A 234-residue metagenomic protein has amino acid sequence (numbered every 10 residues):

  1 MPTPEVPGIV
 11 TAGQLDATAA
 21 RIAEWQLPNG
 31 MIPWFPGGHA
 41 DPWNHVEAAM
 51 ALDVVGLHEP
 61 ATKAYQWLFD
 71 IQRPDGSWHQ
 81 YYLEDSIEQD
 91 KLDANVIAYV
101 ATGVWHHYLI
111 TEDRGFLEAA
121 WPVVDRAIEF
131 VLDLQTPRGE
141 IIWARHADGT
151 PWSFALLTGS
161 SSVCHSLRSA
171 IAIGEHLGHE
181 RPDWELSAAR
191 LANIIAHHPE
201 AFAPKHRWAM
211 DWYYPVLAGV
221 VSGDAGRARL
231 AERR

Functional and structural regions predicted by a protein language model:
M1-G8, V46-P60, Y99-F116, S161-H179 (+1 more regions): Well-ordered alpha-helical scaffold segments within catalytic/enzyme domains
M1-W43, V54-W78, V131, Q135-R138: Low-complexity, Ser/Thr/Pro/Gly-enriched N-terminal "stalk/linker" regions
I9-V10, A17, D41, A119-H165 (+1 more regions): Extended ligand-binding clefts on enzyme/binding-domain cores
R21, H106, F130, S169 (+1 more regions): Solvent-exposed, charged/polar functional surfaces in cytosolic regulatory/catalytic domains
P36, A49, E88, P151 (+2 more regions): Conserved short-loop catalytic and cofactor-binding motifs
G37, Q80-I87, W143-T150: Short linear capping/connector segments at secondary-structure termini
A40, L92-V96, A155: Secondary-structure capping and boundary motifs in well-ordered enzyme cores
G56-I128, L132-Q135: Helix-terminus loop motifs that line ligand-binding clefts
